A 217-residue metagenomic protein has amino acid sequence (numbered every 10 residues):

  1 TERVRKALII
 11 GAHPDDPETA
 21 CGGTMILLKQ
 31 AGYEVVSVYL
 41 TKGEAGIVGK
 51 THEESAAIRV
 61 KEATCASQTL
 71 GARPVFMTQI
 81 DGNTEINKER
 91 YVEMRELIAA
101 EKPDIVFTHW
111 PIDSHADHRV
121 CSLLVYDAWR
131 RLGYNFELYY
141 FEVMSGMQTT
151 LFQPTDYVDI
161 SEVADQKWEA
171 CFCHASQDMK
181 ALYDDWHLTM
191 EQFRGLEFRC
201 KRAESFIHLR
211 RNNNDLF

Functional and structural regions predicted by a protein language model:
T1-I10, L27, R73, Q79-F217: Metal-dependent de-N-acetylase/amidase catalytic core
R5-P14, E18-E53: ATP-dependent adenylation/pyrophosphate-handling site
P17, H52-R59, I160-V163: Residue-level preference for long, well-ordered alpha-helices that form the structural scaffold of enzyme catalytic
G22, V60, K88-V92: Structural motif corresponding to alpha-helix initiation and N-cap regions
S37-V38, V75-M77: Short beta-strand segments at enzyme active-site cores
A45-R73: Glycine-rich phosphate-binding loop and adjoining beta1-alpha1-beta2 segment of Rossmann-like nucleotide-binding folds
